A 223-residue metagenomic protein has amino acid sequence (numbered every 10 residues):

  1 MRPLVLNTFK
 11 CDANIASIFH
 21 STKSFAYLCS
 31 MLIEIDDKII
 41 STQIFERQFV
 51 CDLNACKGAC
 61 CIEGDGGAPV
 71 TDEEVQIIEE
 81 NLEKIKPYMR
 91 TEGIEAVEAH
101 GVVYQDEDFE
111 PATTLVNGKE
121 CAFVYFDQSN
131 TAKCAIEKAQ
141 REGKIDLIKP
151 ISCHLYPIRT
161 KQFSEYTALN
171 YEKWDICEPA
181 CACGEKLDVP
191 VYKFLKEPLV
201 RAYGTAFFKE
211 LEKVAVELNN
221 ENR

Functional and structural regions predicted by a protein language model:
N7, S17-H20: Intrinsic disorder/low-complexity segments, especially N-terminal tails and targeting/processing regions
C11: Cationic, low-complexity basic patches in intrinsically disordered or flexible, solvent-exposed regions
N14-I18, Y27: Short, positively charged and aromatic/hydrophobic N-terminal segments
F25-R223: Short loop/turn segments that flank or connect secondary-structure elements
